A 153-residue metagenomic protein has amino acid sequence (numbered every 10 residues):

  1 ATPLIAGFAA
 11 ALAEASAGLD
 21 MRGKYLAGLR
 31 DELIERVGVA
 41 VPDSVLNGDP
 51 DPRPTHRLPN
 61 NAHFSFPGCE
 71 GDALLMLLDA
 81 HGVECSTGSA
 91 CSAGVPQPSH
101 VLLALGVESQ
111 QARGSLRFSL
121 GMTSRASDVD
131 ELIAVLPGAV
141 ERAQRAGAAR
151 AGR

Functional and structural regions predicted by a protein language model:
A1-G23: Conserved core segment of the aminotransferase class I/II
L4, L29, L132-V135: Hydrophobic alpha-helical membrane-association signature
A9, S16, I34, G38 (+1 more regions): Structural signal for well-ordered, non-membrane alpha-helices
A17-S65, C69-L74: Conserved PLP-dependent catalytic core of the aminotransferase class-I/II
D51-H56, C91-S92, E108: AMP-binding (ANL) adenylation modules
E84: Residue-level detector of anion-binding/catalytic polar loops
S92-A93, Q97-R153: PLP-dependent enzyme catalytic core of the Aspartate aminotransferase-like
